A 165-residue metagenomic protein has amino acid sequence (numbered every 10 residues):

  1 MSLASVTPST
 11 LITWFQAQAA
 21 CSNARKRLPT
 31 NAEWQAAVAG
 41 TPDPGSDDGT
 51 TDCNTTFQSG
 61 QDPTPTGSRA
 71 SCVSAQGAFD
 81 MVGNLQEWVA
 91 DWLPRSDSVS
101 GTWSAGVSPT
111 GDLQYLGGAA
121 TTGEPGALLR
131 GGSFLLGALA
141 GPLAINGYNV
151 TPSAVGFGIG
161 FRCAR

Functional and structural regions predicted by a protein language model:
M1-F79: Short aromatic-cysteine micro-motif
L85-R165: Surface-exposed recognition segments
